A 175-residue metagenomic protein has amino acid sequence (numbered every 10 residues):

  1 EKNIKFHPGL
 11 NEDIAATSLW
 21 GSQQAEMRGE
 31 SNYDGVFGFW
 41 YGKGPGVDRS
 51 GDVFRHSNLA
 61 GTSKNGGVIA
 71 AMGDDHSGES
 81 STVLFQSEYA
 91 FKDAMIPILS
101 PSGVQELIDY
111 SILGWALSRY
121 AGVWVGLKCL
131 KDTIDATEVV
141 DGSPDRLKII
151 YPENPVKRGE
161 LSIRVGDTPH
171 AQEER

Functional and structural regions predicted by a protein language model:
E1-R119, L130: Thiamine diphosphate
P101-R175: Flexible, low-complexity linker and terminal segments
